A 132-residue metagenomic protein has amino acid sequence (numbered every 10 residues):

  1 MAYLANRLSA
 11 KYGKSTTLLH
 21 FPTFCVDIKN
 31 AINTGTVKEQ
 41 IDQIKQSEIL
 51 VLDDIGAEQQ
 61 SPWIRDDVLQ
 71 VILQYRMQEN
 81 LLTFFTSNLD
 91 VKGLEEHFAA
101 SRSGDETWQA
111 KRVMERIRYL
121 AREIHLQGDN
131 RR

Functional and structural regions predicted by a protein language model:
A5-S47, Q59-D66: Short glycine-rich substrate-engagement loop in P-loop NTPases that contacts/grips substrate
A10, V26-A31, E58-R132: Replace "adjacent to P-loop NTPase cores in ATP/GTP-dependent enzymes" with "adjacent to NTP-binding cores
K14-S15, Q46-I49, E79-F85: Loop/turn-to-beta-strand initiation segments
D54-I55: Walker B catalytic acidic pair
